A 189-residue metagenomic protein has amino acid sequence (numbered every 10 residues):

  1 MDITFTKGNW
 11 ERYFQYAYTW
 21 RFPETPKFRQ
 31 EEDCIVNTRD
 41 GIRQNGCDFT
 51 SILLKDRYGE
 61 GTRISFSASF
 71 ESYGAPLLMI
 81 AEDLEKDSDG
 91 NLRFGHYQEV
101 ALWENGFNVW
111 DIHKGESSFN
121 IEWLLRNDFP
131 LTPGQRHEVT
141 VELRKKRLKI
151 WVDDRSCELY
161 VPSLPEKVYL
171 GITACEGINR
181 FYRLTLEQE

Functional and structural regions predicted by a protein language model:
M1-T62, R147: Low-complexity, Ser/Thr/Pro/Gly-rich disordered linker/stalk regions
I42-K114: Secretory/extracellular carbohydrate-interaction modules and structurally similar beta-sandwich "look-alikes"
T50-R57, L125-L131, L159-Y160, L170-G171: Beta-strand-rich interaction surfaces with strong enrichment in secreted/lumenal proteins
I64-F66, G134-I150: Short tryptophan-centered beta-strand motifs in secreted/extracellular beta-sheet-rich domains of glycan-recognition
G115-E138: Short, aromatic/His-centered strand-loop micro-motif at the edge of beta-sheets
K149-A174: Short, solvent-exposed beta-strand-to-loop segments that form ligand-recognition rims of beta-rich domains
P165-E189: Ligand-recognition surfaces built from glycine- and aromatic
